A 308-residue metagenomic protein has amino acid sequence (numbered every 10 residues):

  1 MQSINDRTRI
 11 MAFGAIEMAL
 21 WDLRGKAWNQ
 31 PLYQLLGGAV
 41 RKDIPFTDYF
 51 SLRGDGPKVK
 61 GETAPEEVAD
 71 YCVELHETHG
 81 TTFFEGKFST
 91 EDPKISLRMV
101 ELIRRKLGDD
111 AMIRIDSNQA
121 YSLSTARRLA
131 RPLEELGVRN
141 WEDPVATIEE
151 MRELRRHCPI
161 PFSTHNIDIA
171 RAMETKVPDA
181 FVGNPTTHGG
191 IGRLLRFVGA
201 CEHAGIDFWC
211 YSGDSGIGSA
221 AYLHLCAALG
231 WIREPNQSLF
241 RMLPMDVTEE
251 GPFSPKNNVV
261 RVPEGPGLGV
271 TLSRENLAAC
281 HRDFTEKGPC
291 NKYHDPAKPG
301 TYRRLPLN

Functional and structural regions predicted by a protein language model:
M1-A27, T301-N308: Metal- or metallocofactor-binding catalytic centers and their adjacent structured scaffolds across diverse enzyme
I16, N29, F84, D116 (+4 more regions): Conserved, mostly hydrophobic/aromatic
A27, K60, D207-F208: Ligand-binding pocket scaffold of soluble enzyme catalytic domains
A27-W28, L32, L36-V40: Subtilisin-like serine protease catalytic core
P31, P45, M112, P161 (+1 more regions): Proline-centered loop/turn at the N-terminus of a beta-strand
G37-L154, C158: Metal-dependent enolase-superfamily TIM-barrel catalytic cores that perform enediolate-based chemistry
R131, G137, A146-P161, I167-T271: Shared catalytic-loop signature of beta/alpha-barrel
L268-N308: Extended hydrophobic packing segments that form well-structured cores
